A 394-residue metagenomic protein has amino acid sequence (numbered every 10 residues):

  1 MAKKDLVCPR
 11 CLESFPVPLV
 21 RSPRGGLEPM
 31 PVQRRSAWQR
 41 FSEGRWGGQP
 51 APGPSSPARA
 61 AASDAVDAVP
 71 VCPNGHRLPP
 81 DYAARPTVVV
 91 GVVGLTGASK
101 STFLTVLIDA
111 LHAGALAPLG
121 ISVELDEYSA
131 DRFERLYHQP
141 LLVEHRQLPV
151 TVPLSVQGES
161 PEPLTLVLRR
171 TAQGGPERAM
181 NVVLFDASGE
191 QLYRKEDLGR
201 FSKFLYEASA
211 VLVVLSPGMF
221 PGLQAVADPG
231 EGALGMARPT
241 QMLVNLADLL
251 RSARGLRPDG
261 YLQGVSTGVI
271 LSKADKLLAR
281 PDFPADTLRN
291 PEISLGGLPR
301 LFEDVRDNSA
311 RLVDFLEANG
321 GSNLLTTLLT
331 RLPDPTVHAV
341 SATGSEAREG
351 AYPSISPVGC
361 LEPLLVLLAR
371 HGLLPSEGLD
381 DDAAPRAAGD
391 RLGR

Functional and structural regions predicted by a protein language model:
M1-A84: Long, basic/Gly/Ser/Thr-rich N-terminal segments that mediate initial subcellular attachment or targeting
A68-G75, Y82-V89, Y193-E196, A247-R251 (+1 more regions): Short linear interaction motifs
A84-V88, R178, G264: A short, charged/proline- and glycine-enriched loop that marks the coil->beta-strand transition at the N-terminal
V88-G114: Glycine-rich phosphate-binding P-loop
L111-V152: Flexible phosphate/Mg2+-sensing switch loops adjacent to catalytic phosphate-binding sites
G158-V211, G218-V226: Switch II of P-loop NTPase G domains
K203, E207-R394: Conserved GTP-binding G-domain of TRAFAC-class P-loop NTPases and closely related GTPase folds
